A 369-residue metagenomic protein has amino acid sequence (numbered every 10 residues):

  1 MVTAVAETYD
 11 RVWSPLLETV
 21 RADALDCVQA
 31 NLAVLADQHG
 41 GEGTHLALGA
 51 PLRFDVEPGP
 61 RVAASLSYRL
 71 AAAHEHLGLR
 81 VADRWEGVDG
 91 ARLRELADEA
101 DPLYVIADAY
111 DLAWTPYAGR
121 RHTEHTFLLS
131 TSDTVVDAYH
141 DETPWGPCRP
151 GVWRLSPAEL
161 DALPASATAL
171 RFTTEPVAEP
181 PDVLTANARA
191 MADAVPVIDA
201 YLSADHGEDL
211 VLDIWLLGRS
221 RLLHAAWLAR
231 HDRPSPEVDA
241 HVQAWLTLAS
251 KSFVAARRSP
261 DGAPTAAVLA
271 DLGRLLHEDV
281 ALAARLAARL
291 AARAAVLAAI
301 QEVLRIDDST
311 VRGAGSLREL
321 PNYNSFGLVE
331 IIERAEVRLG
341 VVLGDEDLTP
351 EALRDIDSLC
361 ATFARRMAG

Functional and structural regions predicted by a protein language model:
V2-H39, G43-A165: Conserved active-site-adjacent core of cysteine acyl-enzyme catalytic domains
V28-L32, R274-L275, V296, I300: Short, aromatic-enriched amphipathic alpha-helices that serve as compact interaction elements
D37-H45, L228-P234, R338-G340: Short helix-capping/linker segments at secondary-structure and domain boundaries
A100, I198-L202, L359: Acidic, polar-rich N-terminal leader regions of halophilic archaeal proteins
D133-W227: Noncatalytic regulatory segments and standalone regulatory/sensor domains
D193-D199, L216-A226, T247-S250, V254 (+5 more regions): Generic structural signal for well-ordered, non-membrane alpha-helices
A226-L290: Charged, long alpha-helical assembly modules
A291-E333, V337-G369: Phosphopantetheine-dependent thiolation modules in NRPS/PKS and related acyl-activating systems
